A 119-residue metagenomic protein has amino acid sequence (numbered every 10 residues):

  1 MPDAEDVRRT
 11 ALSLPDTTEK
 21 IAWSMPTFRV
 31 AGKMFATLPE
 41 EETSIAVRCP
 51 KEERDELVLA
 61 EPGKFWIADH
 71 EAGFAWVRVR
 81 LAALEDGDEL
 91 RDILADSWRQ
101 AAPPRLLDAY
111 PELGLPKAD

Functional and structural regions predicted by a protein language model:
M1-D119: Charge-dense, helix-prone N-terminal extensions
